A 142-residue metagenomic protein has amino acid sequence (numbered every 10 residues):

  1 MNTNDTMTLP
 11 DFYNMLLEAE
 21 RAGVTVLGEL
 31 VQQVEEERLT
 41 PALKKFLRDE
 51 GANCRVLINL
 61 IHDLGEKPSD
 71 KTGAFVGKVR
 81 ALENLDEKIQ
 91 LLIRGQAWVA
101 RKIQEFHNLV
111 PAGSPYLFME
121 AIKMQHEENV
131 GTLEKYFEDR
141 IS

Functional and structural regions predicted by a protein language model:
M1-P10, K71, F75, L82 (+1 more regions): Membrane-interacting alpha-helical segments
N2-V34, D86-V110: Alpha-helical bundle segments that constitute or directly flank the non-heme di-iron/ferroxidase center
D5-L16, E35-R55, E83-L92, S114-E128: Alpha-helical scaffold segments that form or flank carboxylate-/histidine-based iron centers
R21-V24, G28, G51, R55-I58 (+4 more regions): Structural signal for well-ordered, non-membrane alpha-helices
R38-T72, T132-I141: Conserved alpha-helical segments that form or flank metal/cofactor-binding pockets of metalloenzymes
R55-R101: Carboxylate-rich helix-loop segments that flank metal/cofactor sites and access channels in metalloenzymes
G95-S142: Preference for long, well-ordered alpha-helical segments
